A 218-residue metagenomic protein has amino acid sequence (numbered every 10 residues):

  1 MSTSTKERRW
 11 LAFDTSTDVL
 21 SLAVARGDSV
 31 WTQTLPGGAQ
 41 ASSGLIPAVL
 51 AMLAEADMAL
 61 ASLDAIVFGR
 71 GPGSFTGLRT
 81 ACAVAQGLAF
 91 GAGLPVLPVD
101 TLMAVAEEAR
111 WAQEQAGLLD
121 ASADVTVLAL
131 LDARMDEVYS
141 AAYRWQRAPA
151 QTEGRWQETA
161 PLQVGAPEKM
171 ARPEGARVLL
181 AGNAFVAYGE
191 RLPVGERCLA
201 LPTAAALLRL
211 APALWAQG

Functional and structural regions predicted by a protein language model:
S2-P72: N-terminal beta-alpha supersecondary unit
T3-R8, Q40, P95-T203: Surface "functional belts" at beta-alpha junctions
F13-S16, A48-V49, R70-G71, L78 (+3 more regions): Fold-independent oxyanion-binding glycine-rich loops and adjacent beta-strand/coil segments at enzyme active sites
P36-G44, F75-R79, A83, D100 (+1 more regions): Residues at secondary-structure transition points
G44-P47, A83, A104, A206 (+1 more regions): Short amphipathic alpha-helical face segments that pack within enzyme cores and frequently flank/anchor catalytic
M52-A56, G91, A109-A112, L207-W215: Stable alpha-helical structural segments in soluble proteins, enriched in small hydrophobic residues
V67-T101: DPxDG-like acidic metal-binding loop motif
G195-G218: Acyltransferase
